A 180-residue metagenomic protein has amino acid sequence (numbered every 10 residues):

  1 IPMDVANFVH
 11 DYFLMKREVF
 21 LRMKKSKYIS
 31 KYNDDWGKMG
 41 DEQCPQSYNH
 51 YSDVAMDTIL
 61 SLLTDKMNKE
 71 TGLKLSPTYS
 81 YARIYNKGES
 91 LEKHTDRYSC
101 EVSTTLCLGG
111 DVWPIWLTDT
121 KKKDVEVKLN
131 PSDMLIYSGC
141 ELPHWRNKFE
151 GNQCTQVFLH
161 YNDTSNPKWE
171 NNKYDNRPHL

Functional and structural regions predicted by a protein language model:
I1-T71: Non-heme Fe(II)/2-oxoglutarate
R17, K74-L75, V112: Secondary-structure boundary/capping signal
L62-K66, Y81, S103: Generic beta-strand or strand-like secondary-structure segments
G72-Y81: A short coil-to-beta-strand element that immediately follows conserved catalytic motifs
I84: Conserved active-site beta-strand element of glycosyltransferases/polysaccharide synthases
K87-W145, Q153-V157, N162-R177: Catalytic core of non-heme Fe(II) oxygenases with the double-stranded beta-helix
L180: Charged phosphate-binding loop/patch that engages nucleotide di/tri-phosphates or the phosphate backbone of nucleic
